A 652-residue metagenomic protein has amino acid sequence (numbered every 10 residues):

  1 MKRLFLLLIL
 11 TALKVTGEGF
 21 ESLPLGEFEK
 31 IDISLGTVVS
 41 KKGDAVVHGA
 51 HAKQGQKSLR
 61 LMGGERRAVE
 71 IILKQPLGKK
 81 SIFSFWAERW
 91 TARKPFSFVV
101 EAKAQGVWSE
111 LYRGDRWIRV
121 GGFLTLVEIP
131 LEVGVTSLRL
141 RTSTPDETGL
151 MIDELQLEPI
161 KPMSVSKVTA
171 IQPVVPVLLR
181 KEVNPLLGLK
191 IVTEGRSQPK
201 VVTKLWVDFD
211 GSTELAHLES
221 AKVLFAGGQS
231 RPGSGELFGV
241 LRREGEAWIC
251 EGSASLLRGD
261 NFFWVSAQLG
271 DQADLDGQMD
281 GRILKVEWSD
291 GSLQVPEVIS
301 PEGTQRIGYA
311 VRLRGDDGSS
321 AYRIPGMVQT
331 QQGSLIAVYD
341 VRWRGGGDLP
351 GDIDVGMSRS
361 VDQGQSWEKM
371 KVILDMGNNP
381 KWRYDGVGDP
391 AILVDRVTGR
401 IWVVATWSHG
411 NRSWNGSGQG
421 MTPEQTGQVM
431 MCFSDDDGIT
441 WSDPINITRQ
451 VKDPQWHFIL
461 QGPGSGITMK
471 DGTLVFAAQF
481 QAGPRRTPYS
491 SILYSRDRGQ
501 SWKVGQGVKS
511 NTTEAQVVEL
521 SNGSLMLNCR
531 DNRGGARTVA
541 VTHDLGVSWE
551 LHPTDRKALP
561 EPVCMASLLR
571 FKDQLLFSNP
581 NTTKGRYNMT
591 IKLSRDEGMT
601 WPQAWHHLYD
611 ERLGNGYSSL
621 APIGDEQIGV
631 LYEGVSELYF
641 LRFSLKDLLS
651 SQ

Functional and structural regions predicted by a protein language model:
P24-K57: Extracellular glycan-recognition surfaces and repeat-rich motifs
Q56-I82, R93, L124-L126, E182-E194 (+1 more regions): Short beta-strands within extracellular/lumenal beta-sheet-rich domains
P76-S84, V135, V183, R196-K204 (+1 more regions): Extended extracellular/luminal ectodomain segments enriched in beta-structured repeat modules
G106-T136, W248-I249, D610: Extracellular carbohydrate recognition and processing domains and analogous Trp-centered ligand-binding platforms
L140-T148, A267-D271: Short beta-strand-plus-loop segments that form exposed binding edges in beta-rich domains
S143-P159, P199: Extracellular carbohydrate recognition
K161-K200, G211, F225-V240, G245 (+2 more regions): Serine/threonine-rich, low-complexity linker/repeat segments that form flexible spacers/stalks
E236-G245, G259-F262, Q268, V298-Q652: Asp-box/BNR beta-propeller blade signature and adjacent active/binding-site loops in extracellular glycan-interacting
